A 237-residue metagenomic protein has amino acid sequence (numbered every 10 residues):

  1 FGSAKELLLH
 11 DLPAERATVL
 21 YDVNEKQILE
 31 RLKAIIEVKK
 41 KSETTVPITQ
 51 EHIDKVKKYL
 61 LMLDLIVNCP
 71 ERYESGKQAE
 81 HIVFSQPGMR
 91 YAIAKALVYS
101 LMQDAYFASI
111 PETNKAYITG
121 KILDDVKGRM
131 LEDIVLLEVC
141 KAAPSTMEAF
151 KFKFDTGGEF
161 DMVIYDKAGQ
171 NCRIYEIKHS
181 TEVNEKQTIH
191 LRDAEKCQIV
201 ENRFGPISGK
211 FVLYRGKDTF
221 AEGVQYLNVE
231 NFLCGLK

Functional and structural regions predicted by a protein language model:
F1-F160, D166: Accessory nucleic acid-recognition modules appended to NTPase machines
Q50, Q187-Q198: Well-ordered, non-membrane alpha-helical segments in soluble/globular domains
Y73, H179, Y214: Residues that line or immediately flank small-molecule/substrate-binding pockets and catalytic motifs
A94-L97, E176, K186-Q187, E222-V224: Short conserved micro-motifs at the rims of enzyme active sites and ligand-binding pockets
V135, V139, F160-E185, L191 (+1 more regions): Conserved catalytic cores of phosphodiester-cleaving nucleases, focusing on short active-site segments
A142, K167-A168, R203, E230-L236: N-terminal cap/leader regions of alpha/beta-hydrolase-fold enzymes, predominantly small-molecule hydrolases
P144, A194-P206: Arginine/glycine-rich "motif VI" loop of SF2 helicases in the C-terminal RecA-like domain
F211-K237: Domain-level recognition of nuclease-like catalytic cores that cleave nucleotide substrates
